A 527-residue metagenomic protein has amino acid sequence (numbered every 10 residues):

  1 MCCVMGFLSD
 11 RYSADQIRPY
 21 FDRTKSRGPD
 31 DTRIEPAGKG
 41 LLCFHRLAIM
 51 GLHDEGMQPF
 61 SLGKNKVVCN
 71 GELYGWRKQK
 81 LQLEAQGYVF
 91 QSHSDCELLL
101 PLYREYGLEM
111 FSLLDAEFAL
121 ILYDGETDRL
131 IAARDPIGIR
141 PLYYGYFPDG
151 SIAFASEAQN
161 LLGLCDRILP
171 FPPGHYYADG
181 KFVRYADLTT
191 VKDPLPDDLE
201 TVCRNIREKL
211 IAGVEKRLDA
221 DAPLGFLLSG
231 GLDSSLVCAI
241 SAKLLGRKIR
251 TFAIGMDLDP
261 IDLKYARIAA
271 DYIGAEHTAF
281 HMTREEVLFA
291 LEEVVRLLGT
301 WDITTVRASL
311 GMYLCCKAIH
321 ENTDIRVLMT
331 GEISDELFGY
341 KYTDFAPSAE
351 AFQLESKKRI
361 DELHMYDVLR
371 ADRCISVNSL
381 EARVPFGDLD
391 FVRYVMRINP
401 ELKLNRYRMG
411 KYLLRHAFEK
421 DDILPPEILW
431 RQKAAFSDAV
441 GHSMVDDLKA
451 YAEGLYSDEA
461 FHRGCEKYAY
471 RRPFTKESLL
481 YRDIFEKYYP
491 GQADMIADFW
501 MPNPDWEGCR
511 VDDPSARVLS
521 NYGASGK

Functional and structural regions predicted by a protein language model:
M1-T300, N322, R326: Cysteine-centered catalytic environments shared across enzyme families
S13, S92-D95, L114, L199-I206 (+10 more regions): Hydrophobic (often cysteine-bearing) scaffold residues that line and stabilize catalytic clefts of nucleotide/cofactor
R33-P36, S112-A116, I168-P172, D219-L224 (+7 more regions): Short coil/turn segments at secondary-structure boundaries
H93, I325-T330, S334-L354, E362-F474: Mid-to-C-terminal catalytic subdomains of enzymes that bind/position adenosyl phosphate moieties or nucleic-acid
L98, K209, A269, Y394 (+3 more regions): Amphipathic alpha-helical segments that form well-ordered structural scaffolds and often line/cohere around active
E157-N160, E200-T201, E208-K209, G213-L224 (+1 more regions): Peripheral terminal appendages
L258-C316, N322, G339-Q353, R373 (+2 more regions): ATP-dependent adenylate-handling ligase core
